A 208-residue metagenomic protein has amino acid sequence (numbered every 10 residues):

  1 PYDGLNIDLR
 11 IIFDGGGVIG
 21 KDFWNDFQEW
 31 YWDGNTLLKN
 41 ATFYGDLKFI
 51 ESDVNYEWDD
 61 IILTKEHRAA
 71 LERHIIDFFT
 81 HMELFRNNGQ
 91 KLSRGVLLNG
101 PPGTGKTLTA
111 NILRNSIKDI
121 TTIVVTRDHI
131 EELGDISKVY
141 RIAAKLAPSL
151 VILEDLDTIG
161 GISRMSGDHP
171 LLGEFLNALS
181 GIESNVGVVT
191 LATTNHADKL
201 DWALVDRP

Functional and structural regions predicted by a protein language model:
P1-M82, L92-S93, L98, D119 (+1 more regions): AAA+ P-loop ATPase mechanoenzymes
W58, I62-P208: Walker A/P-loop NTP-binding motif of AAA+ ATPase domains
